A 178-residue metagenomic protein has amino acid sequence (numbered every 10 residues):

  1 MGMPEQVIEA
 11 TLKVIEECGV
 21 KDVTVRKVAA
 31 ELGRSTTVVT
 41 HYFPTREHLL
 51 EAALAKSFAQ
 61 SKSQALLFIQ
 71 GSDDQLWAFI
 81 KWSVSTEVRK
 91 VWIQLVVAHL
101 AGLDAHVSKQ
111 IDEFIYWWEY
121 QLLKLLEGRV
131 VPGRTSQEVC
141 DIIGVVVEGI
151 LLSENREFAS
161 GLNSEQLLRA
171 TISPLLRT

Functional and structural regions predicted by a protein language model:
M1-M3: Short, Lys/Arg-enriched anionic-surface-contact patches
Q6, A10-H48, A52: Helix-turn-helix
A10-C18, S63-F68, V97, V146-S153: Solvent-exposed, amphipathic alpha-helical segments
R46, A53, S57, S61 (+4 more regions): Hydrophobic/aromatic residues within well-ordered alpha-helical segments
A52, S63-V91, S136-I143, E165: Hydrophobic alpha-helical connector segments
S85-D112: Amphipathic alpha-helical segments used for helix-helix packing
S108-D112, E127-T178: Hydrophobic/aromatic-rich alpha-helical bundle segments in the mid-to-C-terminal region
